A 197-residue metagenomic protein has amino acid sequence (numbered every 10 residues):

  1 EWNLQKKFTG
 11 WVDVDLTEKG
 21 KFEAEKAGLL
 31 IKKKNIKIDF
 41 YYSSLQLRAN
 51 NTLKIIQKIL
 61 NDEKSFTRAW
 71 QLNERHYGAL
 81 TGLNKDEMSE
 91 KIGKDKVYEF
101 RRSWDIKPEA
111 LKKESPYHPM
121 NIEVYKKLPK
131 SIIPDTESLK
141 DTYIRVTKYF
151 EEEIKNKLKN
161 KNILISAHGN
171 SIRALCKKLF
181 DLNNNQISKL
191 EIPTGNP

Functional and structural regions predicted by a protein language model:
E1-Q57, I132-K148: Loop-to-helix element that buttresses phosphate recognition and phosphoryl-transfer chemistry
F8, E18, H76, L80 (+2 more regions): Short glycine/serine/threonine-biased micro-segments
D13, E23, T81, K85 (+1 more regions): Short, flexible micro-motifs
K26-P119, Y125-K127, K177-T194: Phosphate-coordination/substrate-recognition cap region in phosphate-metabolizing enzymes
N50, K58, K140-P197: Active-site-adjacent alpha-helix immediately C-terminal to a catalytic or transition-state-stabilizing loop
V124-P134: Short, flexible active-site loops
